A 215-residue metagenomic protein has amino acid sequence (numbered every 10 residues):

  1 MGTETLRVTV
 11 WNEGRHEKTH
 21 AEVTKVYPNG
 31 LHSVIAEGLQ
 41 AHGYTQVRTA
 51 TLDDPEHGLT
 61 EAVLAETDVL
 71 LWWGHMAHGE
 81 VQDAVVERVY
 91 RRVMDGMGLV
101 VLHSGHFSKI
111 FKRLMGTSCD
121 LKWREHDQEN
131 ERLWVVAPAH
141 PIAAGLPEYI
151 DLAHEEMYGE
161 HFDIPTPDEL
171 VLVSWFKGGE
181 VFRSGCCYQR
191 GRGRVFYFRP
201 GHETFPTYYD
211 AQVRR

Functional and structural regions predicted by a protein language model:
G2-T5, F182, R190-R215: Extracellular ligand-binding/catalytic regions of CAZymes and related secreted enzymes and adhesion modules
T5-K25: Short glycine-rich His-centered loop
T9-E13, L102, F198: Short hydrophobic segments within beta-strands
E13, G74-H75, G201: Cell-envelope and extracellular/periplasmic
K18, K109, F205-P206: Active-site environment of divalent metal-dependent phosphoester hydrolases
T24-S108: Helical hinge/lid and interdomain linker segments adjacent to catalytic or ligand-binding clefts that mediate domain
Q46, L121-R199: Catalytic beta-strand/loop cores that center a nucleophilic Ser/Cys/Thr and support acyl-enzyme chemistry
A77-L146: A glycine-rich, often tryptophan-bearing local segment used as a flexible ligand/cofactor-contacting loop or short
